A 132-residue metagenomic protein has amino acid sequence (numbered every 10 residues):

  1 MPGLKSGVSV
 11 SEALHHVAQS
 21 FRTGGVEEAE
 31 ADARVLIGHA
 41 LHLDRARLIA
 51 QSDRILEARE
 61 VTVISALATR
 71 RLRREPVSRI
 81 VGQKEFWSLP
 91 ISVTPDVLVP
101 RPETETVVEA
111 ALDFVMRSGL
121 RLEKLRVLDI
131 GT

Functional and structural regions predicted by a protein language model:
M1-A29: Non-catalytic nucleic-acid substrate-recognition regions in nucleic-acid-modifying enzymes
P2, E30-A31, V35-F114: Conserved AdoMet
E103-T132: Conserved SAM/SAH cofactor-binding pocket of Class I
